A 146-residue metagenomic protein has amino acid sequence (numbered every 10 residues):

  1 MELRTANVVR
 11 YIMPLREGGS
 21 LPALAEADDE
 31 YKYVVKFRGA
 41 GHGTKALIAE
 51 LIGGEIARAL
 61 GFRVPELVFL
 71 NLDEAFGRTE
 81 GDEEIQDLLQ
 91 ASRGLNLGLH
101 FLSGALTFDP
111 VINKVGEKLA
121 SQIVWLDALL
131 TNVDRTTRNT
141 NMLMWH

Functional and structural regions predicted by a protein language model:
M1-V111, G116-V133, T140, H146: Conserved ATP-binding subdomain of kinase catalytic cores across diverse folds
